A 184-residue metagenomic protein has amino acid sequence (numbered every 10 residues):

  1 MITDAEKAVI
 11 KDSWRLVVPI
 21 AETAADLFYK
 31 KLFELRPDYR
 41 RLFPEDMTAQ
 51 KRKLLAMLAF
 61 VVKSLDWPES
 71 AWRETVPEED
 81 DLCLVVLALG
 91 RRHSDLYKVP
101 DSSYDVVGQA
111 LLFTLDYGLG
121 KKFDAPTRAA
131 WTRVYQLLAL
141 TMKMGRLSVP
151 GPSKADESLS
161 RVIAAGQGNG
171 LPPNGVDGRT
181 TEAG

Functional and structural regions predicted by a protein language model:
M1-G184: Globin-like tetrapyrrole-binding proteins
